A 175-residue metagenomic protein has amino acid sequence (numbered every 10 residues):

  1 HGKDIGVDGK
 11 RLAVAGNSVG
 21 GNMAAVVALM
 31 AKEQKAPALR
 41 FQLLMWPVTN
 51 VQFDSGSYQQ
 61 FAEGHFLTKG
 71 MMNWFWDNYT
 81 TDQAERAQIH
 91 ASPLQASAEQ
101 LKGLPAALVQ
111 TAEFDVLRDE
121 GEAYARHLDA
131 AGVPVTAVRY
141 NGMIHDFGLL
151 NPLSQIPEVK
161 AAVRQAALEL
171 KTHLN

Functional and structural regions predicted by a protein language model:
H1-N175: Alpha/beta-hydrolase superfamily serine-hydrolase fold, recognizing
